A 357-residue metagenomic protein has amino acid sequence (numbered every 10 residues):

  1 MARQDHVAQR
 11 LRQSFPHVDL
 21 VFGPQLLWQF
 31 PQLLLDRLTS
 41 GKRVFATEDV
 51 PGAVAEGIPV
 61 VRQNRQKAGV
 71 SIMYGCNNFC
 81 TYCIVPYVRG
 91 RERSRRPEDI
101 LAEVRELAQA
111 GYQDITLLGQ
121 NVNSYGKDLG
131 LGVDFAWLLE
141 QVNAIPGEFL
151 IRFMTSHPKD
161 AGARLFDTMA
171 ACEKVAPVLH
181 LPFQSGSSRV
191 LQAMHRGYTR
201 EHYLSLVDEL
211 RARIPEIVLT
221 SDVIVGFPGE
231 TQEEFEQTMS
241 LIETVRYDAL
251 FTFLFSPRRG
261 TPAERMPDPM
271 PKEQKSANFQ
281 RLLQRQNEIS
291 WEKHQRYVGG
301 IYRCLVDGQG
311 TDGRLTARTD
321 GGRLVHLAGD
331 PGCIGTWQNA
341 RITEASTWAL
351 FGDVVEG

Functional and structural regions predicted by a protein language model:
M1-Y125, R164, L179, E201-A212 (+3 more regions): Proteins enriched for Cys/Gly/acidic motifs involved in redox and nucleic-acid/cofactor modification
H6, Q109-Q232, E243: Conserved SAM/AdoMet-binding glycine-rich loop
L11-F15, V142, M169, I242 (+1 more regions): Hydrophobic C-terminal alpha-helix "anchor/cap" residues
V60-R62, D167-A171, F183, H294-R296 (+2 more regions): Replace "in large, NTP-powered and nucleic-acid-processing enzymes" with "in large, NTP-powered factors and other
Q63-Q66, C76-N78, V175, S185 (+5 more regions): Short flexible coil/turn linkers enriched for glycine and charged/polar residues that connect secondary-structure
C80, I100, L117, F153 (+7 more regions): Conserved, mostly hydrophobic/aromatic
G126-G147, M194, P257-E288: Radical SAM enzyme [4Fe-4S]-AdoMet core and its adjacent flexible, acidic and glycine-rich loops/tails across
R265-G357: Terminal RNA-binding accessory module
